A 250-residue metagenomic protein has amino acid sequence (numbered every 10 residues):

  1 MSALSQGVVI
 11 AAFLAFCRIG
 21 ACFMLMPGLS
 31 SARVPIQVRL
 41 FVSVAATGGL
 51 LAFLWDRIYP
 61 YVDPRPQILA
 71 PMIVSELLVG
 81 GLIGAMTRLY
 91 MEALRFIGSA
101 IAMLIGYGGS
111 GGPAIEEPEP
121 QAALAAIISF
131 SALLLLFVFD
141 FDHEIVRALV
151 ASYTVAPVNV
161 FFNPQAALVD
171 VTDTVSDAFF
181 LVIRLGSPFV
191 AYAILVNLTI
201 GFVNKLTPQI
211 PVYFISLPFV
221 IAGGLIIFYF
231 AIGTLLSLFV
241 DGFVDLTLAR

Functional and structural regions predicted by a protein language model:
M1-R250: Hydrophobic alpha-helical segments and their helix-loop boundaries in membrane and membrane-proximal proteins
